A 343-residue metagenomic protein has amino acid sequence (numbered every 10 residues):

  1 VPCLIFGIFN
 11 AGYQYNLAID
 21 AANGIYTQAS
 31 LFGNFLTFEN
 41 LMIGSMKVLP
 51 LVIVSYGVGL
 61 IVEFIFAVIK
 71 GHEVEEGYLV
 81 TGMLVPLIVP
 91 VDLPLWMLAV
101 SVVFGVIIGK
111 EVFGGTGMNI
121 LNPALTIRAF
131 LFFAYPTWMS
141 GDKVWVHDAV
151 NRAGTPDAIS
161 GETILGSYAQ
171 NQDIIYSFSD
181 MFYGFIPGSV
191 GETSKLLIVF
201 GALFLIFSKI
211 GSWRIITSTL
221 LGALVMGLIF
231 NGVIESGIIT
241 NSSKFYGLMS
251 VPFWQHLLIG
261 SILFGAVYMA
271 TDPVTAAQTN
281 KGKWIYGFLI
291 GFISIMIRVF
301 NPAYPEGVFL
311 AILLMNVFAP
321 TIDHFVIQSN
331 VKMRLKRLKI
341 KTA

Functional and structural regions predicted by a protein language model:
V1, V299-A343: Cytosolic-side transmembrane-helix boundaries in multi-pass membrane proteins
V1-V52, Y56, A343: N-terminal signal-anchor module of multipass membrane proteins
A22, L41-S55, D92-V100, M181 (+2 more regions): Structural signature of hydrophobic alpha-helical transmembrane segments
F32, V52-I65, G82, V102-K110: Central hydrophobic cores of alpha-helical transmembrane segments in multi-pass inner-membrane proteins across all
G59-G71, I107-G117, F200-K209, V267-A276: C-terminal ends of transmembrane helices
E73-A153: Membrane-interface helix-loop-helix junctions at boundaries between adjacent transmembrane segments
A99, I120-A124, W254-G260, K283 (+1 more regions): Loop-to-transmembrane alpha-helix initiation sites
G117-V199: Long hydrophobic alpha-helical segments that form multi-pass transmembrane helix bundles in integral membrane proteins
